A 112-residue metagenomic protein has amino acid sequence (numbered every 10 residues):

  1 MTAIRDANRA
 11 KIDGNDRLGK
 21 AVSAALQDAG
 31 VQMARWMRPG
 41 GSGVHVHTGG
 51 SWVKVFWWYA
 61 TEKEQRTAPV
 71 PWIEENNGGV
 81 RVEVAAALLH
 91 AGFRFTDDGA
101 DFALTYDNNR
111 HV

Functional and structural regions predicted by a protein language model:
M1-N8: N-terminal, Lys/Arg- and Ser/Thr-rich interaction peptides
R17-L18, E83: Generic hydrophobic/packing signal
L18-R66: An N-terminal amphipathic alpha-helical segment
S23, T67, P71-I73, A85: Functional cation/ligand-contacting sites centered on basic and imidazole/sulfhydryl donors
T48, W57-Y59, P71-R81: A signal for specific C-terminal beta-sheet/loop modules enriched in small/flexible residues with GP/PG/PP motifs
E75-V112: Short, compact, well-ordered microdomains
